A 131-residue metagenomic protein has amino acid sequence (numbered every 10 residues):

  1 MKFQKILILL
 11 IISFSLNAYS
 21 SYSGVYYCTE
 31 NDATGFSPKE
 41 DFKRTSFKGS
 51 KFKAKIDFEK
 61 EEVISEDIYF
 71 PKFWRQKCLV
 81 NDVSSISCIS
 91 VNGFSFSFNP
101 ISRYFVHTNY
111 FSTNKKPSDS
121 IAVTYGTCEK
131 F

Functional and structural regions predicted by a protein language model:
Q4-F14: Sec-dependent N-terminal signal peptides
Y19-Y27: Cleaved targeting-peptide boundary
Y27-I64, G93-F98: Short, solvent-exposed loop/hinge segments that bridge or flank secondary-structure elements
E30-G35, S65-W74, S112-T113: Short, solvent-exposed aromatic-acidic interface loops
P38-E40, K72-C78, P117-S120: A short, polar/proline- and glycine-enriched secondary-structure boundary/capping micro-motif
K43-S46, T113-F131: Edge beta-strand at a domain terminus
F58-P100, Y125-E129: Contiguous, well-ordered beta-strand patches that form the walls/edges of small beta-barrel/beta-sandwich domains
R103-K116: Low-complexity, intrinsically disordered Gly/Pro/Thr-rich segments
